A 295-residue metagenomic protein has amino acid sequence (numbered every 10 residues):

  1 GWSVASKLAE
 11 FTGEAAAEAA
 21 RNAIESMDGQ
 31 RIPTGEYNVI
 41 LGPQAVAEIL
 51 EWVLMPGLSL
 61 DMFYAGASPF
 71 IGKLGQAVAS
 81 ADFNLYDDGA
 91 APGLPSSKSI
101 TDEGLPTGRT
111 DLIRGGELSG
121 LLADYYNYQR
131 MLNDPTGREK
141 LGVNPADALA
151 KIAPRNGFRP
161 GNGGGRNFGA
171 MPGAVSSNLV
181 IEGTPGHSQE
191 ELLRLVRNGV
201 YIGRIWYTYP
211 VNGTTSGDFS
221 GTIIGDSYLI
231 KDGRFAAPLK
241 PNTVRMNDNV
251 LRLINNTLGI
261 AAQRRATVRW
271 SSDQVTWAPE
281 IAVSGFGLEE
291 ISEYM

Functional and structural regions predicted by a protein language model:
G1-E10, G42, D61-Y86: Extended amphipathic alpha-helical scaffolds
G1-V53, G57, E117-G120, A261: Internal alpha/beta scaffold segment
L8, T34, L60-D61, A67 (+3 more regions): Generic intrinsically disordered, low-complexity segments enriched for polar/acidic and small residues
A15-E18, A45, I49, P69 (+3 more regions): Exposed alpha-helical structural elements
A19-R31, V53-M62, A67, I71 (+3 more regions): Structural signal for hydrophobic packing residues in well-ordered secondary-structure cores of soluble enzyme domains
Y37, E51-M55, S59, F63 (+4 more regions): Short capping/connector residues at structural and topological boundaries
A45-M62, G163-N178: Short N-terminal helix-initiation segments at or just after the protein's N-terminus
I71-M295: Dual-mode signal for accessory low-complexity, basic/Gly-rich regions
